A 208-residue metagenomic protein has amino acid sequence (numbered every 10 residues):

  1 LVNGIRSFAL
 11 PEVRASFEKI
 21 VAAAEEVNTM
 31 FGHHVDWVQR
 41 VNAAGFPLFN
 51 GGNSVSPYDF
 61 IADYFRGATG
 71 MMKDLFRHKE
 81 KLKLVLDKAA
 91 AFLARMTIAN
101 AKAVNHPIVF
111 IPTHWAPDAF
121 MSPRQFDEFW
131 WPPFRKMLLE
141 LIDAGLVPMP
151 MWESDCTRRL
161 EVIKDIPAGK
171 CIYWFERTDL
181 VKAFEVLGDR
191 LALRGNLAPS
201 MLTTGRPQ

Functional and structural regions predicted by a protein language model:
L1-Q208: Active-site loop segments of alpha/beta catalytic cores
